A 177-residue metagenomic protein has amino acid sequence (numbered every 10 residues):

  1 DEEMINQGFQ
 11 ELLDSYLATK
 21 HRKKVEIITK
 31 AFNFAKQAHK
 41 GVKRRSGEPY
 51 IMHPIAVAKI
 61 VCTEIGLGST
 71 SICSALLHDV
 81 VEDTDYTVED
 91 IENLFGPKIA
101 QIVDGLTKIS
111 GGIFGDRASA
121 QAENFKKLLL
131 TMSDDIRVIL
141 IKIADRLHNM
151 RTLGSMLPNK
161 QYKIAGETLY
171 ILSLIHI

Functional and structural regions predicted by a protein language model:
D1-I175: Active-site helical microenvironments for divalent-metal-assisted chemistry
